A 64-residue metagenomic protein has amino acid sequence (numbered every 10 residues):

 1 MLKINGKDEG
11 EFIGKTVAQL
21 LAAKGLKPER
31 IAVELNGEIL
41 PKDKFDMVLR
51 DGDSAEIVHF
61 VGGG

Functional and structural regions predicted by a protein language model:
M1-G63: Ubiquitin-like/PB1-type beta-grasp interaction modules and other compact soluble beta-rich domains
